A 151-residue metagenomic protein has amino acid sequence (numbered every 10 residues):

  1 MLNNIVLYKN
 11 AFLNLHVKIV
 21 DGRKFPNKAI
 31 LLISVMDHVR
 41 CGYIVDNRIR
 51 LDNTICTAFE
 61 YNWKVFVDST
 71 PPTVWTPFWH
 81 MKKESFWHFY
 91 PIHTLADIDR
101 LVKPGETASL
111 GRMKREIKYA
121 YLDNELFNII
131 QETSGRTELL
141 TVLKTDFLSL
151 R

Functional and structural regions predicted by a protein language model:
M1-R151: Intrinsically disordered, charged low-complexity linkers and terminal tails that flank or connect structured domains
